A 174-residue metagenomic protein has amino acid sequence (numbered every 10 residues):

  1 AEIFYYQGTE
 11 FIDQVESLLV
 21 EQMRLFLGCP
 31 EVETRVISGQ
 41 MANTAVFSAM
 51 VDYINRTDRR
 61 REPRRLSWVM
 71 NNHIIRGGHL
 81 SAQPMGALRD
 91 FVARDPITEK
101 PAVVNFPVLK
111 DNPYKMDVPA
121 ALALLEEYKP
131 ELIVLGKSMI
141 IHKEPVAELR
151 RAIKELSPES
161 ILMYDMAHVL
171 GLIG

Functional and structural regions predicted by a protein language model:
A1-E2, S160: N-terminal "arm"/small-domain region of PLP-dependent enzymes with the aminotransferase-like
Y5: Phosphate-rich ligand and nucleic-acid binding surfaces
F11-Q14, L18-V32, I37-G174: Conserved PLP-enzyme active-site core in the AAT-like
